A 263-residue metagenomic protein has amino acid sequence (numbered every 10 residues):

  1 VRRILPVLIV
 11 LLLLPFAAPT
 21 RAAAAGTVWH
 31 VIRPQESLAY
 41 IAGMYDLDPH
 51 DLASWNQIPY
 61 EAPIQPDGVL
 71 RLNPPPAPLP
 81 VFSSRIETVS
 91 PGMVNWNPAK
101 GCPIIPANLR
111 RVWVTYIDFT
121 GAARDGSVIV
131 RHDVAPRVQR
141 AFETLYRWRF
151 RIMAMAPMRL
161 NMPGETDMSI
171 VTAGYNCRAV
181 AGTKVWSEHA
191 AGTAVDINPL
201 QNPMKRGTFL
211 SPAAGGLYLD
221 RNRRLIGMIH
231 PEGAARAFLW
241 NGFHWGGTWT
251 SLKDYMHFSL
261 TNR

Functional and structural regions predicted by a protein language model:
V1-I4: Positively charged n-region of N-terminal signal peptides that target proteins for export
P6-F16: Bacterial N-terminal signal peptides
A22-D48, G68: Primarily a LysM-type cell-wall glycan-binding module
W29, S37-I41, A123-H132, T183 (+1 more regions): Second-shell loop/turn segments in exported
G43-D46, H50, P75-A122: N-terminal module-boundary/linker segments of secreted carbohydrate-active enzymes
Y60, R149-L160, W186, W245-S251: Surface-exposed patches in mature extracellular/periplasmic domains of secreted proteins
I104-D167: Active-site acidic/histidine clusters and adjacent loop/turn architecture that either coordinate catalytic ions
A179-W186, A191-R263: Catalytic cores and adjacent binding grooves of peptidoglycan-active enzymes
